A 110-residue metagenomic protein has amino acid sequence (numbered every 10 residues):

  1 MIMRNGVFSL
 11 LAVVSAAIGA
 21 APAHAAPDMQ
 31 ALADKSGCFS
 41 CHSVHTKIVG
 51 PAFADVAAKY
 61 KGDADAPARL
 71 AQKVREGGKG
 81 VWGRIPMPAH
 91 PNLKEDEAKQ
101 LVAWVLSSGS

Functional and structural regions predicted by a protein language model:
M1-D28, G109-S110: N-terminal export/targeting leaders of redox proteins
G19-A33, I48, K59-K61: Electrostatic cytochrome c docking/interface patches
M29, A66, L70, E97-A98: Stable alpha-helical elements in mature extracytoplasmic
S36-V44, L101: The canonical Cys-X-X-Cys-His
C38, G78-W82, S110: Generic structural signal for secondary-structure transition and capping sites
H42, R75, L106-G109: Protein kinase-like catalytic domain
V49-Y60, K73-V102: Axial heme c-ligation environment in periplasmic c-type cytochrome domains
